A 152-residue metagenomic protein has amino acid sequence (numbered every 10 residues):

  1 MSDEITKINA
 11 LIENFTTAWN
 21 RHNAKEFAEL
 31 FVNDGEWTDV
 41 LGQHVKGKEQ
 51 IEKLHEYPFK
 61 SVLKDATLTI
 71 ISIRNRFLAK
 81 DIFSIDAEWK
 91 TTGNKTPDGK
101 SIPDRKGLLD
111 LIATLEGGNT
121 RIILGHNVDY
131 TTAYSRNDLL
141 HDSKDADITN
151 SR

Functional and structural regions predicted by a protein language model:
S2-L11, T16-E26, E36-R152: A beta-strand edge to alpha-helix "cap/lid" segment located at domain peripheries
N33: Helix-loop segments that flank and shape redox-cofactor active sites
